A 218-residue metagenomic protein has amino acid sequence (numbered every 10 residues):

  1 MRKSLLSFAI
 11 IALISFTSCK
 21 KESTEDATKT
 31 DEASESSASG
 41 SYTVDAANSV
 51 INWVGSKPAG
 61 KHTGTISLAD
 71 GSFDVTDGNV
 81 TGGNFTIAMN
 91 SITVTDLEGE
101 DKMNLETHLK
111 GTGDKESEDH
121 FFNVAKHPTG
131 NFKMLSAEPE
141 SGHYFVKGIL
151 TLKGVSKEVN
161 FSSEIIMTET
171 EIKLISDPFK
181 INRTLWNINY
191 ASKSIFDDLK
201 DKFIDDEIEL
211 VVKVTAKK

Functional and structural regions predicted by a protein language model:
M1-T17: Sec-dependent bacterial lipoprotein signal peptides
C19-K218: Low-complexity, acidic/polar, glycine-enriched regions of mature
